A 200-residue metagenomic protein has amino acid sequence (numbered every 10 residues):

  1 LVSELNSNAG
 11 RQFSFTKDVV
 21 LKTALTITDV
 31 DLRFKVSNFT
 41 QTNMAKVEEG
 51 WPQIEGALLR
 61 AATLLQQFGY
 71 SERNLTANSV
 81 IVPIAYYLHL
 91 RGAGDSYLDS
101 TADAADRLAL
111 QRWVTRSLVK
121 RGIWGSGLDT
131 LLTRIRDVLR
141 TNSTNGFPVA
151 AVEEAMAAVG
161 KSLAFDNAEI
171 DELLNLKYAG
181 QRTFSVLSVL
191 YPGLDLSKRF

Functional and structural regions predicted by a protein language model:
L1-A93: Polyanionic (Asp/Glu-rich) segments that form extended negatively charged tracts
L1-L5, D103, F200: Short intrinsically disordered, low-complexity coil segments enriched in acidic
D29, T40-N43, S71, D99 (+4 more regions): Serine/threonine-rich low-complexity intrinsically disordered regions
T40, E55-G56, R60-T63, Y70 (+1 more regions): Mixed-charge, low-complexity interaction segments
G50-I54, V114, L187-S188: Generic hydrophobic, helix-prone segments enriched in Leu/Val/Ile
L118-F200: Intrinsically disordered, low-complexity N-proximal targeting/linker segments that flank membranes
